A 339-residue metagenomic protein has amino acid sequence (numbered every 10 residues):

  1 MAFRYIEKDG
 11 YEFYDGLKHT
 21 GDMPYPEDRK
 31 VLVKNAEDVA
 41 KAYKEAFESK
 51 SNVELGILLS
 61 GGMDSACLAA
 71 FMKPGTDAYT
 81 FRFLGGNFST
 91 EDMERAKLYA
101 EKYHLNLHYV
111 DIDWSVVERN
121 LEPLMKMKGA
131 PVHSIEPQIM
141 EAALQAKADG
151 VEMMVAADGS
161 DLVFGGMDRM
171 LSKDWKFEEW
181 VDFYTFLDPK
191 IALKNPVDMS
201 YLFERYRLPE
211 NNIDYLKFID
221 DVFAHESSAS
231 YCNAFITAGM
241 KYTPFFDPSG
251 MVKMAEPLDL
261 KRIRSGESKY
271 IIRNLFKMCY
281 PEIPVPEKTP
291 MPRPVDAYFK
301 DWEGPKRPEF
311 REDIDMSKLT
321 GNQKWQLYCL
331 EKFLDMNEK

Functional and structural regions predicted by a protein language model:
M1-K30, I139-M140: N-terminal glutamine amidotransferase
F3, H19-D22, G61, A156 (+3 more regions): Single, functionally critical "micro-switch" positions that shape active/binding sites and transmembrane helices
Y5, Y11-Y14, W114, W175 (+3 more regions): A residue-identity detector for tryptophan
G16-M23, I219-F223, V295: Secondary-structure transition/turn motif
D28-Y215, V222, S228-I263, E267-C279 (+1 more regions): ATP-dependent adenylate-handling active sites, centered on carboxylate activation for C-N bond formation
A40, K44, W325-Q326, L330: Short, amphipathic alpha-helical "lid/cap" segments that border enzyme active or binding sites
R169, F177, Y280-C329: PAPS-dependent sulfotransferase catalytic core
F333: Acidic/charged, solvent-exposed loop-and-adjacent secondary-structure segments enriched in E/D, K/R, S/T, and G/P
